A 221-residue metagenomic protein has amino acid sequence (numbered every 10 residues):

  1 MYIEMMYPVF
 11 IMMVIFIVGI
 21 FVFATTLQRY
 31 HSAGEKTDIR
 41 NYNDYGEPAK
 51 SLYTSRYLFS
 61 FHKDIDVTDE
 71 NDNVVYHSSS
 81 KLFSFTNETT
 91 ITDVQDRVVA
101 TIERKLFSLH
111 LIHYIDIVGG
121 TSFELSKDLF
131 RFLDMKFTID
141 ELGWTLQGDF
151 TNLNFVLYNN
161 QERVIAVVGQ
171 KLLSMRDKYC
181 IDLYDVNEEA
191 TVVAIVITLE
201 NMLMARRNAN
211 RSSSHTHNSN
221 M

Functional and structural regions predicted by a protein language model:
E4-F10, I15, G19-E88, V94-R97 (+2 more regions): Low-complexity or membrane-interfacial segments used for flexible interactions
S78-S79, T101-K105: Tandem-repeat architecture and repeat-register "anchor" residues
